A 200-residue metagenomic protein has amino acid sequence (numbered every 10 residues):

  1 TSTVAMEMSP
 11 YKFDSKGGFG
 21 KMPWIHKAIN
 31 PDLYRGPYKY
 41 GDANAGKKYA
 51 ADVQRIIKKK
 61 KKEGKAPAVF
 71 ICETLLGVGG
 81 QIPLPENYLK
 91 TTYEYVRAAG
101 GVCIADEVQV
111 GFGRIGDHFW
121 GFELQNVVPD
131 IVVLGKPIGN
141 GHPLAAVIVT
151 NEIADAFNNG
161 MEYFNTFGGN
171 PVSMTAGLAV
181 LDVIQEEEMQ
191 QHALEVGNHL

Functional and structural regions predicted by a protein language model:
T1-L200: Conserved N-terminal phosphate-binding loop of PLP-dependent enzymes in the Aspartate aminotransferase
